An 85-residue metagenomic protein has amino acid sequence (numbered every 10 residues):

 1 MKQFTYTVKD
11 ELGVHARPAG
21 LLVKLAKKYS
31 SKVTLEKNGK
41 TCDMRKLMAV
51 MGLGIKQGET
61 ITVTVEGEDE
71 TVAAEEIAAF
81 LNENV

Functional and structural regions predicted by a protein language model:
M1-T5, T60-T62: Intrinsic-disorder/low-complexity, polar/charged segments enriched in Ser/Thr/Lys/Arg/Asp/Glu/Gln
T5-T7, L81: Compositionally biased, low-structure terminal segments
T7-M44, M48, G52-Q57: Compact, glycine-rich, soluble single-domain proteins
M51-V85: C-terminal structural segments of small proteins and small subunits
